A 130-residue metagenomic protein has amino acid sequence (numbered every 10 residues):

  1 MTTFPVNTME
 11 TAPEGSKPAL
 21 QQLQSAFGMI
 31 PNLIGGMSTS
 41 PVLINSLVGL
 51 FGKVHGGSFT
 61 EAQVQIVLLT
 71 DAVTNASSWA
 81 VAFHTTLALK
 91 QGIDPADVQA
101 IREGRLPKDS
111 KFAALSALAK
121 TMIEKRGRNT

Functional and structural regions predicted by a protein language model:
M1-T130: Hydrophobic alpha-helical segments
